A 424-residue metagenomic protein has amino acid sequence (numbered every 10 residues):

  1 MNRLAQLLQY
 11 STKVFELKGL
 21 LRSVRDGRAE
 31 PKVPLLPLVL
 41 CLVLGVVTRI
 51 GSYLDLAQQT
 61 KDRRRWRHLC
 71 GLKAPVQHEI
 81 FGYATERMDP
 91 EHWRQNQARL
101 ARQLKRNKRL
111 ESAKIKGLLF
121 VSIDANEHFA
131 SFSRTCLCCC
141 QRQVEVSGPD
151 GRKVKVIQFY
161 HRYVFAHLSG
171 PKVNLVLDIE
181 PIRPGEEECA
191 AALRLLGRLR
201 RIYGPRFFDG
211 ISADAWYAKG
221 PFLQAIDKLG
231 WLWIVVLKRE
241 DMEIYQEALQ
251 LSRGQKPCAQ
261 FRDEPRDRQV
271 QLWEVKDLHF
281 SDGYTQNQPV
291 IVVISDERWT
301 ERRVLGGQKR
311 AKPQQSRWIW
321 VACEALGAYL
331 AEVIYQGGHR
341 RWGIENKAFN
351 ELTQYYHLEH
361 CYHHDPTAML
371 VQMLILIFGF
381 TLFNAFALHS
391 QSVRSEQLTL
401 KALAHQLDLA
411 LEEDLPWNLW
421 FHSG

Functional and structural regions predicted by a protein language model:
N2, L7-V43: Basic, short loop/linker segments at the boundary and entry of helix-turn-helix/winged-helix-like folds
Q9-Y10, A328-H363: Short amphipathic alpha-helical "interface-anchor" segments enriched in bulky aromatics
L17-V24, Q260-F280, T353-G424: A short, flexible helix-boundary coil/loop motif
A29-R99, I226: Short, positively charged, Gly/Tyr-enriched micro-motifs that form contact patches at catalytic or ligand/partner
C41-L42, L56, Q77-F81, G117-S131 (+7 more regions): Short, conserved catalytic/metal-binding motifs centered on acidic residues
G82-P171: Active-site-proximal, Lys/Arg-enriched surface segment that forms a nucleic-acid-binding/basic interface patch
Q143-F207: Electropositive, glycine- and tryptophan-enriched low-complexity nucleic-acid-binding patches
I234-R341: An anionic, glycine-rich sequence signature occurring as long contiguous blocks
